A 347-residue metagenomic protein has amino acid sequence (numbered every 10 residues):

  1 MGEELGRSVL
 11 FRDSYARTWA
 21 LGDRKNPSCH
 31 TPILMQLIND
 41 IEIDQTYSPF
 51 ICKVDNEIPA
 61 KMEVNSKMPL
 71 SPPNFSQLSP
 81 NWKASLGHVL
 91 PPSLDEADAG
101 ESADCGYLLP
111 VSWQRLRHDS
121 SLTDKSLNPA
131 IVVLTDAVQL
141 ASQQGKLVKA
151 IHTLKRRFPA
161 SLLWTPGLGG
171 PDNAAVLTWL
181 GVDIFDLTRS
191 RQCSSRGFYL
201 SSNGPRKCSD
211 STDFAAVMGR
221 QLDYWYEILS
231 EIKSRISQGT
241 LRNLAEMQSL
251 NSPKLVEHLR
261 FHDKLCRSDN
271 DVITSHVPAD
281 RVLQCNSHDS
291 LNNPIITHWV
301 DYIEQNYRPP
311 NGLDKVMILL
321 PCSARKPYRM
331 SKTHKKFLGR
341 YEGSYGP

Functional and structural regions predicted by a protein language model:
M1-C105, R281-N311, S323, Y328-Y345: Non-catalytic, usually N-terminal nucleic-acid engagement modules in DNA/RNA processing proteins
P27, L177, G239: Conserved, mostly hydrophobic/aromatic
L90-A216: Glycine-rich phosphate/ribose-binding loops and adjacent secondary-structure elements that form binding surfaces
H152-R156, S230-S234, G339-E342: Surface-exposed alpha-helical segments enriched in charged/polar residues
L200-V256: Active-site or pore-adjacent capping/gating segments
Y226, E231-I232, T274, R308-L313: Long, low-complexity, Lys/Arg-enriched
T240-N292: Helix-enriched interaction subdomains in cytosolic or periplasmic regions, typified by TIR/SEFIR signaling/NADase cores
M317-C322: Short glycine-rich or small-residue beta-strand-to-loop segments that form or flank ligand, phosphate, metal/Fe-S
